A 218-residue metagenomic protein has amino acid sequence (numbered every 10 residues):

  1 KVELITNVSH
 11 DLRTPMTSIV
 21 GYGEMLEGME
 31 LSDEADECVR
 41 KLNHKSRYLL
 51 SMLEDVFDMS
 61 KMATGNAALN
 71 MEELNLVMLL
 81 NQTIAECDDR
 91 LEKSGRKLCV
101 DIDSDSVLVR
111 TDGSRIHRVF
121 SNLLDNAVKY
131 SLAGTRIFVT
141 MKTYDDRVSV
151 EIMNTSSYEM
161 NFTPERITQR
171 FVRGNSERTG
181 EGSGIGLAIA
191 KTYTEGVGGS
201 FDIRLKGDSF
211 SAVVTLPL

Functional and structural regions predicted by a protein language model:
K41-L49: Short alpha-helical segment of the dimerization/phosphotransfer core of two-component systems
T64-L69, L108-T111: Conserved micro-motifs of the catalytic ATP-binding
N70-I84: A conserved beta-strand-to-alpha-helix junction within the catalytic ATP-binding
R90-V100: Short conserved segments within the C-terminal catalytic ATPase subdomain
A127-V128: Short helix-loop "hinge" at the ATP-lid/N-box region of the Bergerat-fold HATPase_c
E159-V172: Short conserved segment of the HATPase_c
G198-K206: Glycine-rich ATP-binding loops of the HATPase_c
